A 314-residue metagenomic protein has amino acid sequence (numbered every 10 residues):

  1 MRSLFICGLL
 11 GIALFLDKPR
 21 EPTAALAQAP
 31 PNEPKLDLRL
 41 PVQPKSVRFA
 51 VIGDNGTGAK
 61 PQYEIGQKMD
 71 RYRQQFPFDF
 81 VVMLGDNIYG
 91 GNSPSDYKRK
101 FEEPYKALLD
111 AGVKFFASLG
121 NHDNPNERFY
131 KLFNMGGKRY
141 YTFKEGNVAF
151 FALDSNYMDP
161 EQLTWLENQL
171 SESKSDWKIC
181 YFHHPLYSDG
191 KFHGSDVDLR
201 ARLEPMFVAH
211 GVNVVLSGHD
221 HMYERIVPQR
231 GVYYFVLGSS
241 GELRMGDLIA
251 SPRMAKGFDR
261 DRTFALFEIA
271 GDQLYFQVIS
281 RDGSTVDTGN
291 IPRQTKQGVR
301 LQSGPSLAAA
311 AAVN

Functional and structural regions predicted by a protein language model:
M1-L4: Positively charged n-region of N-terminal signal peptides that target proteins for export
I6-A13, D17: Bacterial N-terminal signal peptides
P22-D96, E161, D189: N-terminal active-site segment of His-dependent metallophosphoesterases
L26-P30, G257-N314: A short C-terminal boundary segment appended to hydrolase-like catalytic domains
P30-D37, P41-Q43, D70, Y89-K178 (+2 more regions): Extended active-site neighborhood of metal-dependent phosphoesterases/phosphodiesterases
F49-V51, V81-M83, A117-S118, C180 (+1 more regions): Residue-level marker for buried hydrophobic side chains located in beta-strands that build the well-ordered beta-sheet
V51, M83, K144-E145, P228 (+2 more regions): Generic beta-strand structural signal
D54, G85-D86, G120-N121, H183 (+1 more regions): Active-site glycine-centered loops adjacent to acidic/histidine catalytic or metal-binding residues that shape
